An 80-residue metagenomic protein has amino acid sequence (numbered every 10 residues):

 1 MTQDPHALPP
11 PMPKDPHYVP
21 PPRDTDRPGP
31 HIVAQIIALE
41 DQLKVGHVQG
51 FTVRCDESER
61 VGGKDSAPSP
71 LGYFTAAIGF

Functional and structural regions predicted by a protein language model:
M1-A76: Extended beta-strand/beta-hairpin segments
I78-F80: Short, hydrophobic/amphipathic alpha-helical packing segments that form internal helix faces or helix-helix interfaces
